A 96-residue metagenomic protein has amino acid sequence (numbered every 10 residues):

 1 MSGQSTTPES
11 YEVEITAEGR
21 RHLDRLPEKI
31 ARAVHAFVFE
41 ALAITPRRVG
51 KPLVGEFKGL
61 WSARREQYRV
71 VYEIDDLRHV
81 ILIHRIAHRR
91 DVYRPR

Functional and structural regions predicted by a protein language model:
M1-E14, R21, R25, K29-R32 (+3 more regions): Enriched for short, Lys/Arg-rich terminal
E18, R48, P52, A87-H88: Residue-level signal for pocket-adjacent positions within structured domains
F39-R64: A short, surface-exposed loop/turn module that caps and links secondary-structure elements
